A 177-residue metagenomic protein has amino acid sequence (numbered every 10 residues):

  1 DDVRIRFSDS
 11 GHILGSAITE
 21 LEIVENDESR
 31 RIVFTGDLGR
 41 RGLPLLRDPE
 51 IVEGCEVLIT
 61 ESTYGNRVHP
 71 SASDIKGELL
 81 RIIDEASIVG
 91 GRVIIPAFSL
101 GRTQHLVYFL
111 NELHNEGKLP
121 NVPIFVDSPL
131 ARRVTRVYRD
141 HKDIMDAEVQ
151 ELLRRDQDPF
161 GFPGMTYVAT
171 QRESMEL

Functional and structural regions predicted by a protein language model:
D1-H105, N111-K118: His/Asp/Glu-rich metal-coordinating catalytic cores of metallo-dependent phosphodiesterases/hydrolases acting on
I82-L177: Hard-cation-handling environments
